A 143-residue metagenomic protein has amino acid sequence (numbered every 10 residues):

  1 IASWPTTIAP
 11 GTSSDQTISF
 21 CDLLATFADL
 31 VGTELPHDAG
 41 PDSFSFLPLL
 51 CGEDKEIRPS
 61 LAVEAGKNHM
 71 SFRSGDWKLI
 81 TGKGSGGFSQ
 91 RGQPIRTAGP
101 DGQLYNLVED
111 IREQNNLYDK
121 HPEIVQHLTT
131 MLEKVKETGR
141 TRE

Functional and structural regions predicted by a protein language model:
S3-P5: Conserved nucleotide-sugar donor-binding and metal-coordinating catalytic region shared by glycosyltransferases
T7-T12, Q16, C21-Q103, L107 (+1 more regions): C-terminal cap/loop subdomain of S1 sulfatases and analogous C-terminal strand-loop tails that border
D29, G52, K120, T130-K134: Residues within well-ordered alpha-helical secondary structure of globular protein domains
D110: Intrinsically disordered, low-complexity polar regions and short flexible loop motifs
N115-E123: Active-site-proximal N-terminal segment of extracellular/periplasmic enzymes that hydrolyze or transfer
I124-L128: Short amphipathic alpha-helical coupling segments at ligand-binding clamshell hinges and other catalytic/signaling
T129-E143: Charge-dense polyanion-binding interfaces
